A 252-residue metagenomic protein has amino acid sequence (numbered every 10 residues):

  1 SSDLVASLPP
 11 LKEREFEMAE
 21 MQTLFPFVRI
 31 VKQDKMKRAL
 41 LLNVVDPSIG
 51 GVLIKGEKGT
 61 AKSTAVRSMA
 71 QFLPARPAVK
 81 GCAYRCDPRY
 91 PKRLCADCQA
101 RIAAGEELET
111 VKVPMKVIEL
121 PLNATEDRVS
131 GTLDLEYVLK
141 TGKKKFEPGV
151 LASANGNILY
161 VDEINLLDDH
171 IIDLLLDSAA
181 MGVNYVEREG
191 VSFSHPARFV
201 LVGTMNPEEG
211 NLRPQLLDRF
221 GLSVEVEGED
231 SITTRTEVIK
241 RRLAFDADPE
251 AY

Functional and structural regions predicted by a protein language model:
L4, L8-L11: Leucine-biased recognition of intrinsically disordered, low-complexity hydrophobic segments
L11, L24, L243-D246: Long hydrophobic alpha-helices with heptad-repeat/coiled-coil character
K12-E13, E147: Intrinsically disordered, low-complexity segments enriched in small/polar residues
E13-E17, P249-Y252: Short, intrinsically disordered, charge-balanced linker/junction segments flanking boundaries in proteins
M18-D230: Conserved ASCE/P-loop NTPase catalytic core
E136, E237-E250: Conserved AAA+ ATPase "sensor/coupling" helix adjacent to the nucleotide-binding pocket
E229, R235-T236: Conserved beta-strand-loop-alpha-helix hinge in the C-terminal portion of ABC ATPase nucleotide-binding domains
